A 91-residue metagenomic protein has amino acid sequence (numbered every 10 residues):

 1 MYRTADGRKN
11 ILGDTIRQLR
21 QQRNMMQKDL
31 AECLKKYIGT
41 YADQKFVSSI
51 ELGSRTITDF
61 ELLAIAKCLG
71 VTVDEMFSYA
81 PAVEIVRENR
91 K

Functional and structural regions predicted by a protein language model:
M1-R23: A short, Lys/Arg-rich alpha-helix, primarily the initiator
Y2-D6, K67, D74-K91: Short, charged recognition helix plus adjacent turn of helix-turn-helix-like nucleic-acid-binding domains
T15, F46-S49, E75: Residue-level recognition of specific faces of alpha-helices
T15, M26, T58-E61, T72: Residues that mark the N-terminal boundary/hinge immediately upstream of a DNA-recognition element
Q21, E32, K67: Alpha-helical residues within the helix-turn-helix
N24-I50: Short alpha-helical DNA-recognition segment
L30, E61-A66, M76-F77: Hydrophobic micro-packing sites on short alpha-helices
K45, L52-A66: Short, basic-rich loop-to-helix N-cap that marks the start of a DNA-contacting helix
